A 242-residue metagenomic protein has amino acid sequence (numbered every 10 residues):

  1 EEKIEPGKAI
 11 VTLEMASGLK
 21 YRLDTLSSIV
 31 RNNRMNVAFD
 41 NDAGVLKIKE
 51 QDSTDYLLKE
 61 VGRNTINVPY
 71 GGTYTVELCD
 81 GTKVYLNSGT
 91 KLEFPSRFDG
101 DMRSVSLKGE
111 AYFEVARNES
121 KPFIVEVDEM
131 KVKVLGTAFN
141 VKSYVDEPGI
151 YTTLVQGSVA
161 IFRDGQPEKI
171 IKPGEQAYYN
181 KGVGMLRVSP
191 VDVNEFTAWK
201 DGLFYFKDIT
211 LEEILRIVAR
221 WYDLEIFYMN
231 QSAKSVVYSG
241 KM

Functional and structural regions predicted by a protein language model:
E1-M242: A residue-level detector for the "anchor" residue at the start of short, highly conserved motifs
